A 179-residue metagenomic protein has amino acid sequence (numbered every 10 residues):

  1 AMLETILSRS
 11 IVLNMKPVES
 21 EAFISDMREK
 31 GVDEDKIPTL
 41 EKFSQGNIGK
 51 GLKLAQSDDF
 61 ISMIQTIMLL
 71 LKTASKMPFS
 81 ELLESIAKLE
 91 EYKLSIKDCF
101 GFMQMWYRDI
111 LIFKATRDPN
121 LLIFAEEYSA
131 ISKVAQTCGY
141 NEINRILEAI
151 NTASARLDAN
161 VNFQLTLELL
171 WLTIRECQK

Functional and structural regions predicted by a protein language model:
A1-F102, W106, I110-K179: Charged, glycine-rich active-site and insertion segments that engage polyanionic ligands
